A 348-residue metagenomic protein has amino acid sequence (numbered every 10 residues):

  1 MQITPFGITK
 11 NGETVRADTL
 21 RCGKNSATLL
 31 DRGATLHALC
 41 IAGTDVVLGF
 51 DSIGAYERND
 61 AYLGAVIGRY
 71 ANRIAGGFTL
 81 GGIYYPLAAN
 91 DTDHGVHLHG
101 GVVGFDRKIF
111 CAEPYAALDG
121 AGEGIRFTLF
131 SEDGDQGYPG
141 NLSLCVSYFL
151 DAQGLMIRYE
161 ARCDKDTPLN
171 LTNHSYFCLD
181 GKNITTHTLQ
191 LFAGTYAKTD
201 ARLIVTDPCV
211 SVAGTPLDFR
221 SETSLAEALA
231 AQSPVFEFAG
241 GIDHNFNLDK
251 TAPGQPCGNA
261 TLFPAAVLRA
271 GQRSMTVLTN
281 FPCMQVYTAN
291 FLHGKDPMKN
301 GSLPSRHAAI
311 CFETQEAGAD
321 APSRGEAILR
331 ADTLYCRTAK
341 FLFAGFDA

Functional and structural regions predicted by a protein language model:
M1-A348: An exposed, glycine/acidic-rich loop-and-rim segment of catalytic or binding clefts
